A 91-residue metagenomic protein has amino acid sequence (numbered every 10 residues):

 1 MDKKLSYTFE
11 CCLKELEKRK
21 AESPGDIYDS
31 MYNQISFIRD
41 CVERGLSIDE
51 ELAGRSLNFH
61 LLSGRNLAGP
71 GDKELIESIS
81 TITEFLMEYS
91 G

Functional and structural regions predicted by a protein language model:
M1-M31, T83-S90: Short terminal alpha-helical segments
T8, Q34, S78: Charged catalytic carboxylate motif
E15-L62: Amphipathic alpha-helical interaction modules
G54-G91: Amphipathic alpha-helical binding modules
